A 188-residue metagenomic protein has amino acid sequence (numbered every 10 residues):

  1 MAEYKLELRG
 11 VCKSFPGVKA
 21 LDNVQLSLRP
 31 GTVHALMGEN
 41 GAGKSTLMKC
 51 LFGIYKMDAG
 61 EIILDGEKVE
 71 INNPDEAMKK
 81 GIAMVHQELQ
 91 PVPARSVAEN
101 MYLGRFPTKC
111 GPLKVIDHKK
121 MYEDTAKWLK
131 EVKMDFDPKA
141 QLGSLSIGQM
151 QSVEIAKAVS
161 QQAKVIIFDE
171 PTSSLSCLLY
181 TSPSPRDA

Functional and structural regions predicted by a protein language model:
A2, E70-D75, P107-E131, D135-K139 (+2 more regions): Short coil-to-helix "N-cap" segments within the ABC nucleotide-binding domain's helical subdomain
M37-E39: The feature captures the beta-strand-to-loop junction immediately N-terminal to the Walker
G60-I71, E76-K80: Conserved ABC transporter NBD signature motif
I155: Hydrophobic anchor residue at the start of the ABC signature
I166-E170: Catalytic Walker B motif of ABC-type/P-loop ATPase nucleotide-binding domains
Y180-A188: Single conserved hydrophobic/aromatic residue that forms the stacking wall/gate of nucleotide- or nucleobase-binding
